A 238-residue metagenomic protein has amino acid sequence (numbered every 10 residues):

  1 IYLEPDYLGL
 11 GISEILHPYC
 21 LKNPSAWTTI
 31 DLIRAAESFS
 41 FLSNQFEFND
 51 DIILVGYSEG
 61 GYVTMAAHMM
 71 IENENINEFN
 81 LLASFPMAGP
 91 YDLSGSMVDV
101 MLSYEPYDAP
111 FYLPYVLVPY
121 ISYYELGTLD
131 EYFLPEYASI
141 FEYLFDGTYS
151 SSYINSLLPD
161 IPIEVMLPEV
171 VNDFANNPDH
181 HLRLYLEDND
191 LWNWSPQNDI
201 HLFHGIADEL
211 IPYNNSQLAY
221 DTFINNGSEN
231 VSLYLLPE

Functional and structural regions predicted by a protein language model:
I1-W27: Cap/lid segment of the alpha/beta-hydrolase catalytic domain
Y19-S43: Alpha/beta-hydrolase active-site loop
R34-Y107: Primarily recognizes the serine-hydrolase "nucleophile elbow" in alpha/beta-hydrolase and SGNH/GDSL folds
L54, P196, H201-D208: Short beta-strand/loop motif that positions the catalytic acidic residue of the alpha/beta-hydrolase fold
A67, N198-I200, P212-I224: Short alpha-helix in the alpha/beta-hydrolase fold that links the catalytic acid
M87-N193: Accessory cap/linker subdomain of secreted extracellular hydrolases
L93, I206-P212: Acidic catalytic loop of the alpha/beta-hydrolase fold
Y220-E238: Catalytic histidine neighborhood in serine/cysteine hydrolases with alpha/beta-hydrolase-type architecture
